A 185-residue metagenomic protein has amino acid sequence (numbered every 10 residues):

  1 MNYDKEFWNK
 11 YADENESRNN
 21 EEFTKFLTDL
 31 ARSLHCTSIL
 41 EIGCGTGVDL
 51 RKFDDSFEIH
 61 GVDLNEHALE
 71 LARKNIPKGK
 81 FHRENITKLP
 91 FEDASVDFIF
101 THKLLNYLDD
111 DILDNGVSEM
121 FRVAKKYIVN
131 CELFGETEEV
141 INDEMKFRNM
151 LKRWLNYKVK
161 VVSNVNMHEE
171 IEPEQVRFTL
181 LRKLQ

Functional and structural regions predicted by a protein language model:
M1-K88, D111-N115, V129-Q185: Class I (Rossmann-like) S-adenosyl-L-methionine-dependent methyltransferase catalytic domain, capturing the SAM-binding
T37, D97, K126: Conserved acidic residues
L89-A94: Short amphipathic alpha-helix with an adjacent loop that forms part of the alpha/beta core around
F100: A conserved beta-strand element that flanks and buttresses the S-adenosyl-L-methionine
K103-Y107: Short catalytic micro-motifs in class I SAM-dependent methyltransferases
D114-K126: A short glycine-rich, Lys/Arg-flanked "PGG" loop and its adjoining helix->strand segment in the class I
